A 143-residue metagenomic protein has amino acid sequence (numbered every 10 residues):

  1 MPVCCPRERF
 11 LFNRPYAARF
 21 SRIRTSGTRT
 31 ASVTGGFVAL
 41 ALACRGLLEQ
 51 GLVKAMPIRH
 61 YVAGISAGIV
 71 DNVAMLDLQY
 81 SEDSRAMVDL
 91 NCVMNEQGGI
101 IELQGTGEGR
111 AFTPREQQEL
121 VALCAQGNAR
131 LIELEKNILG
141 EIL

Functional and structural regions predicted by a protein language model:
M1-L143: Polyanion-binding surfaces on beta-sheet-dominated domains and ring/shell assemblies
